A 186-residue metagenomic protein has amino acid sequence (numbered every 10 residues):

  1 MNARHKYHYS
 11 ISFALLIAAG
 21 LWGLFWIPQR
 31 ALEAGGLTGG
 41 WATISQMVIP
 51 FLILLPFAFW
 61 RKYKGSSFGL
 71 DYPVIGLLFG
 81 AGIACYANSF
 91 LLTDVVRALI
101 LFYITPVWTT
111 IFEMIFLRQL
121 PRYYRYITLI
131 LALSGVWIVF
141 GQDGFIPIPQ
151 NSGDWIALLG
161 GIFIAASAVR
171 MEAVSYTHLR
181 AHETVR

Functional and structural regions predicted by a protein language model:
M1-W41, C85, I130, P147-E172: Glycine-/small-residue-enriched transmembrane alpha-helix faces in small-molecule transporters and effluxers
L24-F25, R61-R97, I138: Specific transmembrane alpha-helical segments of multi-pass solute transporters/efflux pumps, especially DMT/EamA
A34-W41, C85-L101, Y176-L179: Structural motif at transmembrane-helix junctions in multi-pass transporters
I53, A58-R61, T105-I130: C-terminal transmembrane-helix exit sites in multi-pass transporters
L54, F79, Y124-Q142: Hydrophobic transmembrane alpha-helices of multi-pass small-molecule transport proteins
L54-A58, Y86, E113, V136-F140 (+1 more regions): Structural signal for membrane-spanning alpha-helices in multi-pass inner-membrane proteins, emphasizing helix cores
F68-G76, P121-A132, D154, L179-R180: Cytoplasmic-side transmembrane-helix entry/capping segments in multi-pass membrane proteins
H178-R186: Single conserved hydrophobic/aromatic residue that forms the stacking wall/gate of nucleotide- or nucleobase-binding
